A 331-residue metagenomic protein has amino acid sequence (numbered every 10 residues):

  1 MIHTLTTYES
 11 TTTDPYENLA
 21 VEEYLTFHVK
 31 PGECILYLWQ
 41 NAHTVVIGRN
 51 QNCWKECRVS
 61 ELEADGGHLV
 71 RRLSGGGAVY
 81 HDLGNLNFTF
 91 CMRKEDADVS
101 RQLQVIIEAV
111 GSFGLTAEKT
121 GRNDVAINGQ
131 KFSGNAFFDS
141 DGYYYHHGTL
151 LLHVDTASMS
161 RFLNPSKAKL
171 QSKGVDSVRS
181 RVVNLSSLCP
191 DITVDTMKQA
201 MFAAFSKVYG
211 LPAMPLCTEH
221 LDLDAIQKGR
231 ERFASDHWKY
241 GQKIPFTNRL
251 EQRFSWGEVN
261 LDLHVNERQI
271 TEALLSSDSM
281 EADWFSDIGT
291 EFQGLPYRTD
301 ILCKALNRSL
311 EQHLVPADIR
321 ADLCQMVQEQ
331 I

Functional and structural regions predicted by a protein language model:
M1-A97: N-terminal lobe of the biotin/lipoate ligase/transferase fold
Q40-H43, K119-G129: Short, glycine/charge-rich beta-strand/loop segments that flank catalytic centers and engage negatively charged groups
R72-N87, R122-N128, A136-Y143: FAD-binding core of FAD-dependent oxidoreductases, characterized by glycine-rich FAD pyrophosphate-binding loops
N85-N123: Contiguous, small/hydrophobic- and glycine-enriched helical/loop subdomains that border and often "cap" functional
M92-D96, S186-D191, S277-E281: A generic structural motif
I106, G114, S133, D141-Y240 (+1 more regions): Long, positively charged amphipathic alpha-helical accessory segments at protein N-termini or as interdomain linkers
A136-F137, T149-L152, Q252, V259-S277: Short beta-strand elements
D222-N266: Structured beta-strand/loop patches that form or line metal/cofactor-binding pockets in enzymes
